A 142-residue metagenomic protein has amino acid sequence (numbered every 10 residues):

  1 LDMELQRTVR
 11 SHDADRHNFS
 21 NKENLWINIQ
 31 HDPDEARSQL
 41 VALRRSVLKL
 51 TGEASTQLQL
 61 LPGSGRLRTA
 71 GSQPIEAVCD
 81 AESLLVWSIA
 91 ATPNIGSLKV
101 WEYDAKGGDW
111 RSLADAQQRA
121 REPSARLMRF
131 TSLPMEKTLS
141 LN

Functional and structural regions predicted by a protein language model:
L1-N142: Core catalytic alpha/beta fold that binds nucleotide/phospho-ligands
